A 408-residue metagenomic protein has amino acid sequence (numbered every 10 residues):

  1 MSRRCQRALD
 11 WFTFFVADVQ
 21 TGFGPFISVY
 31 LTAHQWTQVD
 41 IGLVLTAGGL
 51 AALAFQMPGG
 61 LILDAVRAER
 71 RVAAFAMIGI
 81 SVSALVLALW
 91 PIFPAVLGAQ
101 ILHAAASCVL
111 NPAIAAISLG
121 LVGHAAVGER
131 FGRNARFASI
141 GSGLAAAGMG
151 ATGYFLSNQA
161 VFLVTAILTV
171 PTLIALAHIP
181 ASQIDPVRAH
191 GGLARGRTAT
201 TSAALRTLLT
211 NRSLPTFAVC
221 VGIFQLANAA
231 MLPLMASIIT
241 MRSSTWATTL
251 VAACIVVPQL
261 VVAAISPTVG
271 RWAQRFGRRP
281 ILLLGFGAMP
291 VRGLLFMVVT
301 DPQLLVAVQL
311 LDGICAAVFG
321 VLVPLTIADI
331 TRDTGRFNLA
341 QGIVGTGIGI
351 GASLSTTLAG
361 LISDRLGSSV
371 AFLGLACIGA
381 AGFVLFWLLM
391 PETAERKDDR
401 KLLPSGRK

Functional and structural regions predicted by a protein language model:
M1-R4, S182-F217, L402-K408: Juxtamembrane intracellular "pre-TM" segments in multi-pass secondary transporters
S2-G49, P215-T216, C220, Q225-I239: Helix-loop boundary and gating motifs at the non-cytosolic
L31-T32, I62-L63, A151-L156, I239-T240 (+2 more regions): Interfacial helix-cap and linker-helix signal at transmembrane-aqueous boundaries of multi-pass secondary transporters
F55-A68, G153, I265-G277, S363: Helix-to-loop junctions at the C-terminal end of transmembrane segments in multipass secondary transporters
R71-L85, A166, P280-L295: Structural signature of the two symmetry-related core transmembrane helices
I101-S139, T326, D333-G335: Cytoplasmic helix-loop-helix junction between adjacent transmembrane helices in 12-TM secondary transporters
Y154-I167, L361-G379: A membrane-interface helix-boundary motif in multi-pass transporters
I167-A189, G382-M390: C-terminal membrane-cytosol helix-exit motif in multi-pass small-molecule transporters
